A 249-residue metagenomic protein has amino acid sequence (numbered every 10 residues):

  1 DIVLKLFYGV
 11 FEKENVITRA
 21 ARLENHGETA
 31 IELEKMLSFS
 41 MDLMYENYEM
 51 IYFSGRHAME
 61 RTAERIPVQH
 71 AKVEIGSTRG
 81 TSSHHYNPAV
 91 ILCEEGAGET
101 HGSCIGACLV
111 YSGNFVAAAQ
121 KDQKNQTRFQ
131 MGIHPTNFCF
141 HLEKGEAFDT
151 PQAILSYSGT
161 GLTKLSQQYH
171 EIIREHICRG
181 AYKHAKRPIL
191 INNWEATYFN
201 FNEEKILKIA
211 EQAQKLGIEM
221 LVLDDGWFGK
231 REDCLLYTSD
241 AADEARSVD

Functional and structural regions predicted by a protein language model:
D1-Q120, T136: Polysaccharide-binding surfaces and accessory modules of carbohydrate-active proteins
A21, G145, I191: Conserved, mostly hydrophobic/aromatic
A119-F129: Short, basic/aromatic beta-hairpin or loop at an interaction surface
T127-H141: Short acidic, Pro/Gly- and aromatic-enriched capping/linker segments at domain boundaries
F140-G159: Short Pro-Gly-centered flexible turn/kink motifs
L162-H176: Terminal connector regions
H184-S239: Aromatic-lined carbohydrate-binding/catalytic grooves of carbohydrate-active enzymes
Y237-D249: Single conserved hydrophobic/aromatic residue that forms the stacking wall/gate of nucleotide- or nucleobase-binding
